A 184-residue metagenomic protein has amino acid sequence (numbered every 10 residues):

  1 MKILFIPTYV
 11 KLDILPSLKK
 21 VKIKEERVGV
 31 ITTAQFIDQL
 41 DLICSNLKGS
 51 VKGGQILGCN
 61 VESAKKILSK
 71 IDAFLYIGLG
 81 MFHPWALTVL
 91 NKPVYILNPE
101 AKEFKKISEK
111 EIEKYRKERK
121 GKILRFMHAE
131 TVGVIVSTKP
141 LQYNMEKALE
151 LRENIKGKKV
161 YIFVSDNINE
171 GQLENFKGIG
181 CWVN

Functional and structural regions predicted by a protein language model:
M1-K114, E118: The feature marks the mature, well-folded catalytic cores of soluble enzymes
E25, K70-D72, N91, A129 (+2 more regions): Short, well-ordered alpha-helix to beta-strand connector turns
E26-V51, I135-I162: Short, charged N-terminal beta->alpha structural module
V30-I31, F74-I77, Y161-S165, C181-N184: Short, hydrophobic beta-strand segments that form beta-sheet elements in well-ordered domains
G54-K70, I107-E113, M145, N154 (+1 more regions): Glycine-rich, anion-gripping cofactor-binding loops and their flanking helix/strand elements in enzyme active sites
H83-V160, N167-L173: Redox- and metal-dependent alpha/beta enzyme cores, enriched for Fe-S-associated oxidoreductases and cofactor-handling
